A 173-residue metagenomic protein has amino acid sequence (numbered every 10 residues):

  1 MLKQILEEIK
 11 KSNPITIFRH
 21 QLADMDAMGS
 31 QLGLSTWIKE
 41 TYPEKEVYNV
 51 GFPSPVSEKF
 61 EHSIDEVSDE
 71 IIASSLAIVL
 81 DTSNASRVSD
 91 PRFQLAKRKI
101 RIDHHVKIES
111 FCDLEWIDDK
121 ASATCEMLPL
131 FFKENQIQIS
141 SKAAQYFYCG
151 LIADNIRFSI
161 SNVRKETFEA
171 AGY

Functional and structural regions predicted by a protein language model:
L2-Q21, G33-L34, I38-K39, S110-Y173: A structured phosphate/pyrophosphate-recognition subdomain
S12-A73: Anionic-ligand anchoring segments at beta-strand to alpha-helix junctions in alpha/beta enzyme folds, i.e., glycine
M28-S30, A85, K107, F158: General alpha-helical segment detector with a strong preference for membrane-spanning helices and helix-boundary regions
P43-E46, S75-A77, H105-E109, M127-L130 (+1 more regions): Short, surface-exposed, polar/charged, turn-prone segments marking secondary-structure boundaries
E46-Y48, R98, E115, Q138: Conserved beta-strand segments of alpha/beta enzyme cores
G51, I78-D81, G150: Short beta-strand segments
K59-L114: Active-site cofactor/cluster-binding pocket
